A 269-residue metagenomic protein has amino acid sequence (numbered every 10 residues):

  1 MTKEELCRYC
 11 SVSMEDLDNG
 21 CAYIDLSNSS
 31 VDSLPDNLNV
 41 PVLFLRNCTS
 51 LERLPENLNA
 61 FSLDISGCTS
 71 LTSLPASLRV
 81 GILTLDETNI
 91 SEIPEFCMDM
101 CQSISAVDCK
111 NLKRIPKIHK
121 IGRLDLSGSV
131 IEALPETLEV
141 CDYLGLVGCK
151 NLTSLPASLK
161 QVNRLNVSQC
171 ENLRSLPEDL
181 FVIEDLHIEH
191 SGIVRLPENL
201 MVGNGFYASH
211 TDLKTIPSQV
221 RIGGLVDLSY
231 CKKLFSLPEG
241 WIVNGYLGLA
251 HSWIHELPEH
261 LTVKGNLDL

Functional and structural regions predicted by a protein language model:
M1-S33, P41: N-terminal capping/linker segments that flank leucine-rich repeat
E15-N19, C97, D179: Short, surface-exposed loop and linker segments with low hydrophobicity and enrichment for Pro/Ser/Thr
A22-S30, N39-S50, N59-S70, R79-I90 (+9 more regions): Concave beta-strand-loop units of leucine-rich repeat
L34, L51-L54, L71-L74, I93 (+8 more regions): Canonical leucine-rich repeat
E56, A76, M98, A157 (+1 more regions): Short amphipathic alpha-helical segments
T137, S158, H260-L261: Short alpha-helical interface patches
